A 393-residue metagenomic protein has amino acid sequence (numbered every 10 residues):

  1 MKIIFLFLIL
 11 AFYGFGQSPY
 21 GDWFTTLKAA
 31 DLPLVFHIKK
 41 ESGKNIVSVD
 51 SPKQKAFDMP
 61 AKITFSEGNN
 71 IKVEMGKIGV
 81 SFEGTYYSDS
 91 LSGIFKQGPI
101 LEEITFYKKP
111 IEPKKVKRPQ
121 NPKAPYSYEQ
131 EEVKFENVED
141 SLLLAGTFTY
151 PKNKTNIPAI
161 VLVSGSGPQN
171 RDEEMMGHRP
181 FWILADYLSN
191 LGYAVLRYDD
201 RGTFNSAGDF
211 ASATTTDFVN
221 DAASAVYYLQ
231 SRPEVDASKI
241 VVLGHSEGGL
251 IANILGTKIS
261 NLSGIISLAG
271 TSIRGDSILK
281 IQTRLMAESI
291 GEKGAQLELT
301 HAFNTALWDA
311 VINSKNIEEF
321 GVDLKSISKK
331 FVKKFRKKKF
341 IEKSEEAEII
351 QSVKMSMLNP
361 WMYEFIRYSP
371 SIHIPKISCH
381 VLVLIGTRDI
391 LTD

Functional and structural regions predicted by a protein language model:
S18-Y86, S90, I94-Q97, F181: Central antiparallel beta-sheet cores of small beta-barrel/beta-sandwich binding domains
E112-T155: N-terminal cap/lid segment of alpha/beta-hydrolase-fold proteins
N156-S166: Short beta-strand element of the alpha/beta-hydrolase
E174-V195: Short amphipathic alpha-helix adjacent to the substrate-entry channel of hydrolases
S212-P233: Alpha/beta-hydrolase active-site loop
E234-S246: Alpha/beta-hydrolase fold nucleophile elbow
L268-P375: Accessory cap/linker subdomain of secreted extracellular hydrolases
I377, V383-I385: Short beta-strand/loop motif that positions the catalytic acidic residue of the alpha/beta-hydrolase fold
